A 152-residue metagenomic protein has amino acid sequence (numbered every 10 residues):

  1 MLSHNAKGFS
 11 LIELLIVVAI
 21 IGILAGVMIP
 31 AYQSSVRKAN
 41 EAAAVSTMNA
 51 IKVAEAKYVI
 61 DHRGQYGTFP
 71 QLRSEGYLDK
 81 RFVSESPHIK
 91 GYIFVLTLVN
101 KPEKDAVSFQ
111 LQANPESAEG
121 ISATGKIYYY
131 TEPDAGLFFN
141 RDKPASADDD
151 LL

Functional and structural regions predicted by a protein language model:
M1-F9: N-terminal leader/signal peptides at the extreme start of proteins
A6, G26-L78: Conserved hydrophobic/amphipathic alpha-helical signal-anchor segments
L15-A31: Alpha-helical hydrophobic helix detector
V53, I60-T124, T131-D134, L151-L152: Extracellular/periplasmic head regions of type IV pilus-like filament subunits
Y128-T131, N140: Beta-strand-rich, repetitive solenoid scaffolds
G136-F138: Hydrophobic "anchor" residues
R141-L152: Short, low-complexity, Pro/Ser/Thr/Gly-rich segments in the mature regions of secreted, periplasmic
